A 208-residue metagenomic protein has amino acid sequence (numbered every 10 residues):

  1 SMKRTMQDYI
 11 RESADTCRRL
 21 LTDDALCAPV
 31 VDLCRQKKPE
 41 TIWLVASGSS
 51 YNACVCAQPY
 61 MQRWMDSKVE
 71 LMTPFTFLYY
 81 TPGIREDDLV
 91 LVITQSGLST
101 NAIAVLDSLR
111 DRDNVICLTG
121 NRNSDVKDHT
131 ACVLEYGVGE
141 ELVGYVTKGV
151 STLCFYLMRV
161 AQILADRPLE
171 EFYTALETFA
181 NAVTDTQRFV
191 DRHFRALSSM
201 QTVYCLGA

Functional and structural regions predicted by a protein language model:
M2-C17: N-terminal amphipathic/basic leader segments beginning at the initiator methionine
K3-M6, P39-W43, S198-A208: Glycine-rich phosphate/diphosphate-binding loops and the adjacent beta-loop-alpha structural elements that coordinate
Q7, I103-L106, F194: Short amphipathic alpha-helical segments and helix-helix/interface helices
D8-E12, T174, T178, D185: A non-catalytic, amphipathic alpha-helix used as a structural packing/dimerization or gating element in enzyme scaffolds
S13, R112, H129, S199-M200: Structured helix-beta-strand junction loops
L21-K38, A182-S199: A short, well-structured juxtamembrane/interface segment
L26-C27, R35-E177: Glycine-rich phosphate-binding loops that contact phosphosugars or nucleotide phosphates
D125, T152, D185-F189, R195 (+1 more regions): Short, contiguous, pocket-lining structural segments that sit at or immediately flank catalytic/ligand-binding sites
